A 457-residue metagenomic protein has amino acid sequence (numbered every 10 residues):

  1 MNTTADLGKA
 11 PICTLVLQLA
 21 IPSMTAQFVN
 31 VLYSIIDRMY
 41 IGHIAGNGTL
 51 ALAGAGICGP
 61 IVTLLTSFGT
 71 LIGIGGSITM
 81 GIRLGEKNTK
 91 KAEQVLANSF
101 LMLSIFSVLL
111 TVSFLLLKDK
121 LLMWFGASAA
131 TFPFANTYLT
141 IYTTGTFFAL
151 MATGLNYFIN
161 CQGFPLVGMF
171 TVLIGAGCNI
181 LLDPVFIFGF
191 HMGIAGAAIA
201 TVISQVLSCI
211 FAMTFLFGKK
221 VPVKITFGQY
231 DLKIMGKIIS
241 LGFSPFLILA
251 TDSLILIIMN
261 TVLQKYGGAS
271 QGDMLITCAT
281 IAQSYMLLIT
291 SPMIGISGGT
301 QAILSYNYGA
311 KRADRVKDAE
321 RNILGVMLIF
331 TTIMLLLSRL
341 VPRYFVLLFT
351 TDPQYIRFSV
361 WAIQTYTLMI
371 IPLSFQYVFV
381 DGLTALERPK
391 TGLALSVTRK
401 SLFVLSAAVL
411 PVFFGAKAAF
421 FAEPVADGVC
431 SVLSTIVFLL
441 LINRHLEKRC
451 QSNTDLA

Functional and structural regions predicted by a protein language model:
M1-A20, M80-F147, G189-F243, L304-M369 (+1 more regions): Short alpha-helical transmembrane segments in multi-pass integral membrane proteins
C13-L32, I36, I61-F68, T144 (+5 more regions): Residue-level signal for short hydrophobic patches within transmembrane helices of multi-pass membrane transporters
L17, L32-Y33, I72, S113-L117 (+15 more regions): Residue-level signal for transmembrane alpha-helical positions in Major Facilitator Superfamily
Q18-D37, I141, G175, S204-S208 (+1 more regions): Transmembrane helical elements of multi-pass membrane transporters/channels
I21, D37, G76, L117-K118 (+12 more regions): Hydrophobic/aromatic residues in alpha-helical transmembrane segments
F28, L32-A53, L122-A129, V185-H191 (+5 more regions): Helix-terminus/linker motif at the lipid-water interface of multi-pass membrane proteins
L52-V112, A149-G168, C278-L336, L340-P342 (+2 more regions): Small-residue-rich hydrophobic transmembrane alpha-helices
Y142-N160, G168-N179, A197-A212, M293-S297 (+3 more regions): Short runs within selected transmembrane alpha-helices of multi-pass transporters and secretion channels
